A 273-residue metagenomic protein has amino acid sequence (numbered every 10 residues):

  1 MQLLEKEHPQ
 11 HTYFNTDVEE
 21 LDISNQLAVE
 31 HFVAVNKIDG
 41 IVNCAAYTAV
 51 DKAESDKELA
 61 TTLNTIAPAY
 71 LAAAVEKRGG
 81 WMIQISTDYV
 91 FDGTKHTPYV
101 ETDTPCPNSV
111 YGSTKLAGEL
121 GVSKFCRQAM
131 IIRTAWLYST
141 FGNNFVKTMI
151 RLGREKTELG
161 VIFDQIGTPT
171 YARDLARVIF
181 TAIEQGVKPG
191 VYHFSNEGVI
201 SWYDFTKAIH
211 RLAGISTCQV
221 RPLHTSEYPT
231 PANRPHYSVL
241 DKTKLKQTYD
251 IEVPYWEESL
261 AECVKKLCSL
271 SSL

Functional and structural regions predicted by a protein language model:
M1-G40: N-terminal Rossmann/SDR dinucleotide-binding element
T16, I41-A45, M82-T87, D92 (+1 more regions): SDR active-site strand-loop-helix element
Q26-L63, A74: NAD(P)H-binding glycine-rich loop region in Rossmannoid oxidoreductase-like domains and their noncatalytic homologs
D51-E58, G93-T97, G142-N143: Conserved catalytic-core motifs of eukaryotic protein kinase domains, centered on the activation segment
T62, A67-Y70, K77, V90-I132 (+1 more regions): Catalytic helix-loop patch of NAD(P)-dependent Rossmann-fold dehydrogenases
L120-G167, R173-D174, F180-T181: NAD(P)-dependent short-chain dehydrogenase/reductase
V178, Q185-P231: Mid/C-terminal beta-alpha module of Rossmann-like enzyme folds, strongest in SDR-family dehydrogenases/epimerases
W256-L273: Amphipathic terminal alpha-helices
